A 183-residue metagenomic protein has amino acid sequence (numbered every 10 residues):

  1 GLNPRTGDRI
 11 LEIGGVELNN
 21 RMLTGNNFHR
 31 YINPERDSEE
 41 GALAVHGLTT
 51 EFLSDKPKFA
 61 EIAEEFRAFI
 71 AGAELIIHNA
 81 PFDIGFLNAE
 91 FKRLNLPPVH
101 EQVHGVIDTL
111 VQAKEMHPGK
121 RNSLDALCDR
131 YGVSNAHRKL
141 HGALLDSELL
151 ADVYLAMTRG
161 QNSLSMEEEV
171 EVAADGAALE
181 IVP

Functional and structural regions predicted by a protein language model:
G1-V103, K114-H117, A126-L140: Conserved non-catalytic scaffold segment of RNase H-like nuclease domains
H78, I107, L145: Active-site flanking residues adjacent to catalytic metal/cofactor-binding acidic residues
G85, N122, E148: Active-site phosphate/pyrophosphate-handling residues
V111-K114, D129, D152-L155: Generic alpha-helical structural context detector
L140-H141, E167: Short catalytic/ligand-gating loop segments at beta-alpha or beta-beta junctions within enzyme catalytic domains
G142-L155: Acidic, divalent-metal-coordinating active-site segment for phosphoryl/phosphodiester hydrolysis, typified by short
A156-P183: Acidic two-metal-ion nuclease catalytic site recognized across multiple nuclease folds, prominently DnaQ/RNase D-T
